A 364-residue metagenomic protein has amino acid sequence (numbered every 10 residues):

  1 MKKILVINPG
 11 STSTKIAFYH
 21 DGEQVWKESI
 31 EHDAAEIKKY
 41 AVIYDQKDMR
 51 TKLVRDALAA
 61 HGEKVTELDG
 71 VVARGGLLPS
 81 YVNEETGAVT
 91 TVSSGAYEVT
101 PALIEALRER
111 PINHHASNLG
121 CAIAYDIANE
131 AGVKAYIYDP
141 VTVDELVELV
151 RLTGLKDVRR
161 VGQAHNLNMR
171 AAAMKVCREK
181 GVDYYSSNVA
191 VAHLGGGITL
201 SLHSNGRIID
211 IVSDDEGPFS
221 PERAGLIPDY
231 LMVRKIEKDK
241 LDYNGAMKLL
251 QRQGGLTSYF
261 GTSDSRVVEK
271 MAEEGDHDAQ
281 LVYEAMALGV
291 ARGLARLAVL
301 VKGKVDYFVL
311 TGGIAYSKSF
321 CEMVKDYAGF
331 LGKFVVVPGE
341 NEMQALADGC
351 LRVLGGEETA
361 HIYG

Functional and structural regions predicted by a protein language model:
I4-D45, D214: Short glycine-rich, Thr/Ser-proximal phosphate-binding strand/loop in the N-terminal lobe of ATP-dependent enzymes
Q24, I30-V72, A88: Conserved active-site "lid/cap" helical segment
D56-D69, E179-V182, G293-D306: Phosphate/pyrophosphate-binding loops at sites that engage ATP/ADP/AMP, CoA/4′-phosphopantetheine, polyphosphate
L58-N118, K134, T142-T153: Short beta-strand-loop/turn "lid" adjacent to the catalytic site in phosphate-handling enzymes
A122, I137, L152, D157-S186 (+2 more regions): Glycine-rich phosphate-binding loop plus the immediately following alpha-helix
K248-G303: Adenine-nucleotide phosphate-binding core of ATP-dependent small-molecule kinases
V305-V324: Glycine-rich phosphate-binding loops at beta-strand->alpha-helix junctions
A315-Y316, E322, V335-G364: Glycine-rich phosphate-binding/hydrolytic loop that grips phosphoryl groups
